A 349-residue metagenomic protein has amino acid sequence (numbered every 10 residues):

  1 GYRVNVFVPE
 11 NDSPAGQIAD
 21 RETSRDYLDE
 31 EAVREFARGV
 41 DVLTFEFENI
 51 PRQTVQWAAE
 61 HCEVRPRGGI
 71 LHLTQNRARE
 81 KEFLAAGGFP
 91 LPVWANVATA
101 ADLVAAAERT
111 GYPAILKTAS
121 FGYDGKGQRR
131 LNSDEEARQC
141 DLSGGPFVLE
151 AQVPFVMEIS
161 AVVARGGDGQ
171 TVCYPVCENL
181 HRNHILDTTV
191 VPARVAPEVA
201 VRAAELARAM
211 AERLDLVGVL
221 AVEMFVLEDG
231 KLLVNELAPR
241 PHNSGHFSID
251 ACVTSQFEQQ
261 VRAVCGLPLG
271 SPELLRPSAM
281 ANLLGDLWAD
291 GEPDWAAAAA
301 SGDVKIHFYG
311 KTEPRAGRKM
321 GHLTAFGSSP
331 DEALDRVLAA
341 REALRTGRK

Functional and structural regions predicted by a protein language model:
G1-Q75, R79-E82, A101: ATP-binding N-terminal substructure of ATP-dependent carboxylate-amine bond-forming enzymes
A15-G16, A119-S120, P314-R318: Short, flexible turn/loop "capping" segments at secondary-structure junctions
L73-S160, A164-M210, V337, R341: Active-site nucleotide/adenylate-binding loops and adjacent lid/helix of ATP-dependent enzymes
A164-G166, F225-L227, Y309: Short beta-strand micro-motifs enriched in acidic
V172, L220, L232-E236: Protein kinase-like catalytic core scaffold
V201-V222, E228, A238-L287: Active-site "cap" helix and flanking loop/linker of ATP-utilizing ligase/carboxylase catalytic domains
R262-K349: Peripheral (often C-terminal) accessory segments that flank ATP-dependent C-N-forming ligase machineries
